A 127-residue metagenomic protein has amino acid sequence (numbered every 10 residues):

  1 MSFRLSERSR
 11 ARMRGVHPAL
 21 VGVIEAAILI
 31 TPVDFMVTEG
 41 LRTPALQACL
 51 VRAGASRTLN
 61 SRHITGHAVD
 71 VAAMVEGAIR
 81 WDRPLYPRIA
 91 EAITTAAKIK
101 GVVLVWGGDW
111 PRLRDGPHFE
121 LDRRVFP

Functional and structural regions predicted by a protein language model:
M1-M36: Active-site acidic/histidine clusters and adjacent loop/turn architecture that either coordinate catalytic ions
R10-R14, P44-L50, T94: Short linear motifs at secondary-structure transitions and domain/linker junctions
E25-A53, I99, L104-G107: Extended, low-complexity, intrinsically disordered C-terminal regulatory tails of eukaryotic serine/threonine kinases
R57-P127: Catalytic cores and adjacent binding grooves of peptidoglycan-active enzymes
